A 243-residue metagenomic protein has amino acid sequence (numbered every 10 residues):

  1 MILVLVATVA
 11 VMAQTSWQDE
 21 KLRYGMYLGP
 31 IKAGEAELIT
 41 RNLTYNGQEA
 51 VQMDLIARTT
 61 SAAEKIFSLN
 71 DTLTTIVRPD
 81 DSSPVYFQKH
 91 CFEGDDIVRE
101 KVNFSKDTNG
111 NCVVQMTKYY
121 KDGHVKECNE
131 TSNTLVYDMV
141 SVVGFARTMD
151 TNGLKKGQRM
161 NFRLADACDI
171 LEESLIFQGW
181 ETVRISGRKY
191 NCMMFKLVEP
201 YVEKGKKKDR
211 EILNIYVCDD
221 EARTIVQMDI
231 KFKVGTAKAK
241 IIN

Functional and structural regions predicted by a protein language model:
M1-A10: Bacterial N-terminal signal peptides
Q14-T108, T148-N243: Acidic, serine/threonine-rich low-complexity disordered tracts
V102-R147: Hydrophobic, well-structured mid-protein blocks that either form specific transmembrane helices
